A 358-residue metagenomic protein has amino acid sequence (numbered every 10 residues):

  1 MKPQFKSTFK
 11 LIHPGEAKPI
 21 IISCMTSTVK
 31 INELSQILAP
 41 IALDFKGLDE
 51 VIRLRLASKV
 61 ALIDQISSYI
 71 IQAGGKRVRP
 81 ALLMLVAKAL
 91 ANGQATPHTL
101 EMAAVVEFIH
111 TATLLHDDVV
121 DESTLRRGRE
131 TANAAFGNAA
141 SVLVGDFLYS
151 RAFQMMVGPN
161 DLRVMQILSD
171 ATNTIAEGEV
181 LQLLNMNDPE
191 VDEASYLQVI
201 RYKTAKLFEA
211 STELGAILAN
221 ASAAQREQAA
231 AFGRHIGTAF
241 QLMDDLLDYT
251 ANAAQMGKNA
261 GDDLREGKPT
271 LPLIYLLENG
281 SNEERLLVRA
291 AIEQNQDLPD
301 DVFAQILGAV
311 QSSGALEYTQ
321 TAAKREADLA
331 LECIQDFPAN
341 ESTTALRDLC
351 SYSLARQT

Functional and structural regions predicted by a protein language model:
K2-T358: All-alpha prenyltransferase/terpene-synthase fold signal
